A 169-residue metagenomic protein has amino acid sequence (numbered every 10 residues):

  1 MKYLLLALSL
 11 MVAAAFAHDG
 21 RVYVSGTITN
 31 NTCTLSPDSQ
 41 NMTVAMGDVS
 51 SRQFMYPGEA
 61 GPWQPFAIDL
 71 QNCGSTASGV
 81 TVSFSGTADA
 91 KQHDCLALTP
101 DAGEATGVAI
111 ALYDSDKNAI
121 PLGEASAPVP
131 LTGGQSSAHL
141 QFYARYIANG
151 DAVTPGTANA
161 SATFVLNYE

Functional and structural regions predicted by a protein language model:
M1-S9: Sec-dependent signal peptide recognition, specifically the positively charged N-region followed immediately by
Y3, F16-E169: Mature extracellular/passenger domains of Gram-negative fimbrial/pilin and adhesin proteins
V12-A14: N-terminal signal peptide c-region/cleavage motif recognized by signal peptidases
